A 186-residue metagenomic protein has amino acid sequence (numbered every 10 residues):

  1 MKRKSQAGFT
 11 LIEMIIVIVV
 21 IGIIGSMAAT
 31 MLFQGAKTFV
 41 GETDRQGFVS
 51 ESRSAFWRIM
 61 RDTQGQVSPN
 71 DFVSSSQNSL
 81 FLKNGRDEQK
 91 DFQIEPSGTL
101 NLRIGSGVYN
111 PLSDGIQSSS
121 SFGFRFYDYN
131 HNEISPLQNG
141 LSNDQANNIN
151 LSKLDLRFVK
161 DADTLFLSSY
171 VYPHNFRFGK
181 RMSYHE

Functional and structural regions predicted by a protein language model:
K2-Q64: Aliphatic-rich helix starts adjacent to a transmembrane/signal segment
I24, D71-F72: Short, hydrophobic secondary-structure boundary micro-motifs
I59, N70-D71: Short N-terminal or domain-adjacent regulatory/targeting segments
Q64, N101-I104, H174: Short, cationic motifs built from Arg/Lys/His that form the positively charged side of catalytic pockets
S74-L137, E186: Type IV pilin-like appendage domain
G140-N147: Short, solvent-exposed beta-strand/turn "edge" segments of beta-rich domains on protein surfaces
N147-E186: Short, surface-exposed interaction loops/tails
